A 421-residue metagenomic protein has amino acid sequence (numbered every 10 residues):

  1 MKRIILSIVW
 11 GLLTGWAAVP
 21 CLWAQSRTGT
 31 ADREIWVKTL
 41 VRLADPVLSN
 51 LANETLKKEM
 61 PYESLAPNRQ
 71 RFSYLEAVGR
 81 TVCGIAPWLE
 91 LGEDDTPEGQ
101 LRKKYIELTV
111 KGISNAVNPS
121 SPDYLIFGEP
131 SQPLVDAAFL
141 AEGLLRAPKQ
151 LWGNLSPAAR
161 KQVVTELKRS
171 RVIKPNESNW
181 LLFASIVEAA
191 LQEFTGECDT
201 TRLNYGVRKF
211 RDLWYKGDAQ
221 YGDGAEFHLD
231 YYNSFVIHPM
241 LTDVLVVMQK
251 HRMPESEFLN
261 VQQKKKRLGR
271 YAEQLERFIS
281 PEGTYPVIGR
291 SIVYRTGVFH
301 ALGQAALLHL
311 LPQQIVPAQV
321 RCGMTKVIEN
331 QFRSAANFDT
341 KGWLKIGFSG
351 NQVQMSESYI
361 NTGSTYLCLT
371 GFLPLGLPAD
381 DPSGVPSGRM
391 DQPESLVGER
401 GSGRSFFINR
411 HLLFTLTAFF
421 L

Functional and structural regions predicted by a protein language model:
M1-R27, L416-L421: Bacterial Sec-dependent N-terminal signal peptides
Q25-A77, C83, P87, E107-S114: Low-complexity, Ser/Thr/Pro/Gly-enriched N-terminal "stalk/linker" regions
S49-A66, V117-P122, V327-F414, F420-L421: CBM-like carbohydrate-recognition segments
Y74, I85-W88, R102-K265, R277-G303: Aromatic-lined, polymer-binding surfaces characteristic of secreted/periplasmic polysaccharide-degrading enzymes
F227-L344, V353-D380: Long, repeat-rich segments with strong aromatic
